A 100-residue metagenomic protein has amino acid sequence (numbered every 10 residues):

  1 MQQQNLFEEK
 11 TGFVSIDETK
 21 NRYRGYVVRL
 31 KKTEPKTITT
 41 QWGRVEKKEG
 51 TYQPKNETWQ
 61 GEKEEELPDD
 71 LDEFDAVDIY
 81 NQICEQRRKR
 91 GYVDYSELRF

Functional and structural regions predicted by a protein language model:
M1-T39: Short N-terminal "domain-start" leader segments that mark the transition from disordered tails or signal peptides into
K10, T19-K20, K48, E66-L67 (+2 more regions): Intrinsically disordered, low-complexity regions of eukaryotic proteins
T39-T51: Short, solvent-exposed aromatic-acidic interface loops
G43-V45, E62-E65, I83: Short beta-rich binding modules
T51-D75, R90: A short, exposed loop/beta-hairpin motif centered on an aromatic-Gly-Thr core
N81-S96: Short arginine-rich
